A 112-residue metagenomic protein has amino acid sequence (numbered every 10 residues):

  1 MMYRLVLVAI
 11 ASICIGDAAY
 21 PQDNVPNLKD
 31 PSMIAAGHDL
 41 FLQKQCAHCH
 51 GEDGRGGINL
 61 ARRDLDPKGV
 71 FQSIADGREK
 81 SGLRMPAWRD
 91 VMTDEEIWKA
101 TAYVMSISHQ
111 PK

Functional and structural regions predicted by a protein language model:
M1-L7, G82: Bacterial N-terminal signal peptides that target proteins for export
V6-C14: Bacterial N-terminal signal peptides
I15-D17, M33, G69, S73: Generic hydrophobic secondary-structure packing signal
D17-F41, H109: Electrostatic cytochrome c docking/interface patches
L42-H48, D53, E96: Short pre-active-site segment immediately N-terminal to redox-active cysteine/selenocysteine motifs in thiol-based
N59-P111: Extracytoplasmic electron-transfer domains, predominantly the class I c-type cytochrome c fold
